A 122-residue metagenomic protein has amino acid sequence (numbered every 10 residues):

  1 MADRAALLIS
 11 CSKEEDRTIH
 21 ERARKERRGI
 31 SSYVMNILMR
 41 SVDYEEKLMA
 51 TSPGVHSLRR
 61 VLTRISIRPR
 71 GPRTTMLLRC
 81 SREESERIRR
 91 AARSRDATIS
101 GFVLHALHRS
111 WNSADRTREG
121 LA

Functional and structural regions predicted by a protein language model:
M1-A5: DNA-contacting interfaces and partner/effector-binding or oligomerization modules in DNA-centric proteins
L8, M35, L77: Σ70-family region 2.3-2.4 aromatic/basic alpha-helix that recognizes the −10 promoter and nucleates DNA melting
S12-N36, R82-G101: Surface-exposed, Lys/Arg-rich phosphate-binding patches that contact polyanionic backbones
K25, Y44-L78, E83-E86, R90 (+1 more regions): Short, positively charged interaction helices/loops
R28-S52, A97-A122: Short, basic amphipathic alpha-helical segments that act as recognition/interaction helices in nucleic-acid-binding
